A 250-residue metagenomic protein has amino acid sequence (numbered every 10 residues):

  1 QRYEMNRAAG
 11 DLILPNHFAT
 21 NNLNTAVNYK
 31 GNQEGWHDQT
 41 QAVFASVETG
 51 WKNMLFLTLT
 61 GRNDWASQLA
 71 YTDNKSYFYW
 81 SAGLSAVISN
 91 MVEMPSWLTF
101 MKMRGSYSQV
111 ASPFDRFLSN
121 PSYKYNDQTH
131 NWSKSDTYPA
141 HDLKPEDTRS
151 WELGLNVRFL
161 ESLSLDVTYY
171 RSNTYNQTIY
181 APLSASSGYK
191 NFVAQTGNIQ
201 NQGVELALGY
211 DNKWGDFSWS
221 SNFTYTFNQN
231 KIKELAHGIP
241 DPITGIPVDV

Functional and structural regions predicted by a protein language model:
Q1-V250: Extracellular/periplasmic, surface-exposed regions of secreted and cell-surface proteins
